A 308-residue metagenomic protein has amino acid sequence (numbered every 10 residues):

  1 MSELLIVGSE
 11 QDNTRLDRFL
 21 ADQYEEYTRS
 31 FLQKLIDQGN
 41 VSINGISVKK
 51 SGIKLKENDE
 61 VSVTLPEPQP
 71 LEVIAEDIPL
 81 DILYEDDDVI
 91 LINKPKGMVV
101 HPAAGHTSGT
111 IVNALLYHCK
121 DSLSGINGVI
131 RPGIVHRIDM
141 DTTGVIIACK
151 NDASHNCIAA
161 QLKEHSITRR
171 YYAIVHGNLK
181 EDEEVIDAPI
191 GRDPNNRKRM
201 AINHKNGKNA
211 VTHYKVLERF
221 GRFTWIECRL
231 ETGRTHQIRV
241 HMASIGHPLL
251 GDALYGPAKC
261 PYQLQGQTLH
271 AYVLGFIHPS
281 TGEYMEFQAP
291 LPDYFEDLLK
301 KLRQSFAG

Functional and structural regions predicted by a protein language model:
M1-V185, Y294-L302: RNA pseudouridine synthases
S42, L83-Y84, H204, Q263 (+1 more regions): A general beta-strand register signal
K50-K54, E227, G266: Short, surface-exposed secondary-structure edge patches
I82, V175, H213-V216, L249: Conserved hydrophobic positions within beta-strands
I92, V240, G251: Active-site flanking residues adjacent to catalytic metal/cofactor-binding acidic residues
G128-A160, T168, Y172, A188-I245 (+1 more regions): The conserved catalytic core of RNA pseudouridine synthases
A201, L250-Q263: Short, surface-exposed loop/helix-turn segments at secondary-structure junctions that function as lids/hinges flanking
Q263-A271: Active-site-adjacent capping/gating segments
